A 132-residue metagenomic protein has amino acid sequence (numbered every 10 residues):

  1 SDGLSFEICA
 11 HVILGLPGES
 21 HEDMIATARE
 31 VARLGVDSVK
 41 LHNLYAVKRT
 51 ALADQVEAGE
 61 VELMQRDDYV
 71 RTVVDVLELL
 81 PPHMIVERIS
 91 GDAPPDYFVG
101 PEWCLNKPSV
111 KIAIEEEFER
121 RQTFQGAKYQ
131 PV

Functional and structural regions predicted by a protein language model:
S1-D23, N43-K48, Q55-L63, I89: Conserved strand-turn element in the central/C-terminal portion of the radical SAM core barrel that lines
G3, A26-E30, D68-D75: Alpha-helical scaffolding segments of alpha/beta enzyme cores, especially the outer helices of TIM-barrel or partial
P17-R33, D96: Catalytic cores of alpha/beta
E30, G35-S38, N43: Intrinsically disordered, low-complexity linker/tail regions enriched in Pro/Ser/Thr and polar/acidic residues
S38, Y45-V132: Auxiliary Fe-S-binding modules of radical SAM enzymes
